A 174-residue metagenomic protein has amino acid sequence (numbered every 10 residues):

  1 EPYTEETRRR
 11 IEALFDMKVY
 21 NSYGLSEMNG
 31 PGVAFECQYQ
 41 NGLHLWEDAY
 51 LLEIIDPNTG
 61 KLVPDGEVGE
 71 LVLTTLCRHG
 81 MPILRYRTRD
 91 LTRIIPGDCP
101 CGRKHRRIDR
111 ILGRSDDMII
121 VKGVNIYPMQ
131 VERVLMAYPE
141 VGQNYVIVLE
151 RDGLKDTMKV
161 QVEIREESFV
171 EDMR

Functional and structural regions predicted by a protein language model:
E1-R174: Active-site glycine/GP-rich loop and adjacent strand/helix microenvironment that borders small-molecule binding pockets
